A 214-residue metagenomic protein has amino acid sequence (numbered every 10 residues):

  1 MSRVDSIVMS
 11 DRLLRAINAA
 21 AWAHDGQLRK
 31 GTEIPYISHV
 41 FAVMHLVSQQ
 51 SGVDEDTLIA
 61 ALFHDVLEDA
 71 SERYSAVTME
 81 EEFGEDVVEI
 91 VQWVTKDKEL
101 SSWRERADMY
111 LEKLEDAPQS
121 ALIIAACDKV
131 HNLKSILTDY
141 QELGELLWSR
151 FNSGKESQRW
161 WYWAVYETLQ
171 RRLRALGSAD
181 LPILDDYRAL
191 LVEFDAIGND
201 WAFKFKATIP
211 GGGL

Functional and structural regions predicted by a protein language model:
S2-L214: Active-site helical microenvironments for divalent-metal-assisted chemistry
